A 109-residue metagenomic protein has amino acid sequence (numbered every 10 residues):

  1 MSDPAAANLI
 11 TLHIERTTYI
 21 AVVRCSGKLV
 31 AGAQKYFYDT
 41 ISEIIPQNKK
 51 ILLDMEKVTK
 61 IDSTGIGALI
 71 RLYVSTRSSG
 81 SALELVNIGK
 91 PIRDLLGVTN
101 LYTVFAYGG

Functional and structural regions predicted by a protein language model:
P4-A5, L9-Y38: STAS-typified acidic loop motif
K28-F105: Amphipathic alpha-helical interaction surfaces in cytosolic regulatory modules
G108-G109: Intrinsically disordered or low-complexity boundary/linker segments at protein termini and domain junctions
